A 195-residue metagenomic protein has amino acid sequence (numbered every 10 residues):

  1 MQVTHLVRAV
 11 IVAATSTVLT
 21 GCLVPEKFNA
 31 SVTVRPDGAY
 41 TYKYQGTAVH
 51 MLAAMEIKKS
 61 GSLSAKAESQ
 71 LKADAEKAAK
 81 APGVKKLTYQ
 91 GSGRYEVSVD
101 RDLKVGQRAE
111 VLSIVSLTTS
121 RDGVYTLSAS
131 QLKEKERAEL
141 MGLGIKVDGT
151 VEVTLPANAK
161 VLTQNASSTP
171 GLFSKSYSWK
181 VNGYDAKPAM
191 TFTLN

Functional and structural regions predicted by a protein language model:
M1-I11: Bacterial N-terminal signal peptides that target proteins for export
V18-G21: C-terminal motif of bacterial Sec signal peptides marking the signal peptidase cleavage site
L23-P25: Bacterial signal peptide processing site
N29-A48: Post-signal peptide N-terminal segment of mature Sec-exported envelope proteins
Y40-Y42, L52-E56, Q107-A109, V161-T163: Short acidic, gly/pro-rich beta-turn/loop elements at beta-sheet edges and active-site/ligand-binding grooves
K43-A73: Post-signal-peptide N-terminal segment of Sec-exported extracytoplasmic proteins
K72-N195: Mature, soluble, non-transmembrane domains
